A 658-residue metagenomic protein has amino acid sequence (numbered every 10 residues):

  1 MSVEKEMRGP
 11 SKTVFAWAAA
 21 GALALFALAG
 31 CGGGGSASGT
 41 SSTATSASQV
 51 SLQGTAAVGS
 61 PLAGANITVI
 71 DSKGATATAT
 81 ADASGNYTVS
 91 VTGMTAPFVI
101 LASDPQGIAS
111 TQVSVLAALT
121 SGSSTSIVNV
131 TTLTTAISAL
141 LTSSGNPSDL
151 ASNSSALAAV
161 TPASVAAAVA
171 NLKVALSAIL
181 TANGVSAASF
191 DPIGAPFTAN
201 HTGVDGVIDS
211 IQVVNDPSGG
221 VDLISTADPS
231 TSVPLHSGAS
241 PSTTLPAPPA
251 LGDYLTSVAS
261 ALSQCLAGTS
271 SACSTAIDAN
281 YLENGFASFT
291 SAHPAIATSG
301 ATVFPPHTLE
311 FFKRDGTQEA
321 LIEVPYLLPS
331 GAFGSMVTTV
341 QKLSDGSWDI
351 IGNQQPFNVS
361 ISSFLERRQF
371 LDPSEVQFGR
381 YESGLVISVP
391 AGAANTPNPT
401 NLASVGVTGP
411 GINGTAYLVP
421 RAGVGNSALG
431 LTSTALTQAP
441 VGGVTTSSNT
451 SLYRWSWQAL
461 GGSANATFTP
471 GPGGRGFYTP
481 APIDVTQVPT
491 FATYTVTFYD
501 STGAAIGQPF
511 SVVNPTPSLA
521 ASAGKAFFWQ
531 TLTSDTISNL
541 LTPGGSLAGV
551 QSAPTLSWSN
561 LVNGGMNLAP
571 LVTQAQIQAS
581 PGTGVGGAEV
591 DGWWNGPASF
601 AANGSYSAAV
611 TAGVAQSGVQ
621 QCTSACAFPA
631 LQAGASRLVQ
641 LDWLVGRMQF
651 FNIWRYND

Functional and structural regions predicted by a protein language model:
V3, G32-M336, K342-E366, P570-T573 (+1 more regions): Feature for extracytoplasmic/surface-facing segments of secreted or surface-associated proteins, emphasizing
V3-A18: Bacterial N-terminal signal peptides that target proteins for export
A27-G30: C-terminal motif of bacterial Sec signal peptides marking the signal peptidase cleavage site
A63, P390-N449, L561-A601, A633-S636: Solvent-exposed loop/turn segments flanking beta-strands in beta-repeat/beta-sandwich domains
A102, V496-F498, Q640-W643: Conserved structural position at the C-terminal beta-strand of extracellular beta-sandwich adhesion modules
F312, S347-S383, F510-T555: Short, compositionally biased P/S/T/A/G/V-rich stretches that sit at domain boundaries
S383-A391, G549-N567: Conserved aromatic anchor
S447-T490, S605-Q632: Signal that preferentially marks extracellular ectodomain short beta-strand elements of beta-sandwich modules
